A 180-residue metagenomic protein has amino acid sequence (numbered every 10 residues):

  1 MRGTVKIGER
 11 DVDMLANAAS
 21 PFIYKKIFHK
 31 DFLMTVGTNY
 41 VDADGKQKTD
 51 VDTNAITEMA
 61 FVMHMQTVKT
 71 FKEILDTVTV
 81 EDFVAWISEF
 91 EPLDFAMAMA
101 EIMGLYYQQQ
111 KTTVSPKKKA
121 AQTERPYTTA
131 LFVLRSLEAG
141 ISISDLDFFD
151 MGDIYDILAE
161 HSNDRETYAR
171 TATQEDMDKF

Functional and structural regions predicted by a protein language model:
M1-D11, A18-K26, K30-D50, N54 (+1 more regions): Charged interaction scaffolds used for protein-protein
N54-V62: Elongated alpha-helical scaffolds
A60, T67-V68: Juxtamembrane transmembrane-helix boundary signature
